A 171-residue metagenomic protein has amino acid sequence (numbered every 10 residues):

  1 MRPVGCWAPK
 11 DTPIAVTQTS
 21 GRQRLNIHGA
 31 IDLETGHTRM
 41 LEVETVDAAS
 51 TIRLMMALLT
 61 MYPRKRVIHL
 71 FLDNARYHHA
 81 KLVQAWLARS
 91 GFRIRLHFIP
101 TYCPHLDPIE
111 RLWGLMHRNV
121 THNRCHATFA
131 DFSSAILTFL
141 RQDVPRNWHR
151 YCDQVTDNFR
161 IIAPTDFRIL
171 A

Functional and structural regions predicted by a protein language model:
M1-A57, D157, I162-A171: Extended, low-complexity cationic-aromatic segments
V4-T12, G91-R95, W113-N119: Short glycine/proline- and charge-enriched loop/turn segments that cap or connect secondary-structure elements
W7, Y62-I68, P145-R150: Surface-exposed helix-capping loop/turn segments at secondary-structure junctions
P13-S20, A88-P108, R124-C125: RNase H-like polynucleotidyl transferase catalytic core
R24, L72-N74, K81, H97-T121 (+1 more regions): RNase H-like two-metal-ion nuclease catalytic core shared by retroviral integrases and related mobile-element nucleases
A30-E34, E44, A75, Y102 (+1 more regions): Histidine- and/or cysteine-centered catalytic micro-motif in compact active-site loops
A48-H97: RNase H-like DDE/DDD metal-dependent nuclease/strand-transfer catalytic core used by mobile genetic elements
I109-A171: C-terminal anion-handling pockets and recognition modules
